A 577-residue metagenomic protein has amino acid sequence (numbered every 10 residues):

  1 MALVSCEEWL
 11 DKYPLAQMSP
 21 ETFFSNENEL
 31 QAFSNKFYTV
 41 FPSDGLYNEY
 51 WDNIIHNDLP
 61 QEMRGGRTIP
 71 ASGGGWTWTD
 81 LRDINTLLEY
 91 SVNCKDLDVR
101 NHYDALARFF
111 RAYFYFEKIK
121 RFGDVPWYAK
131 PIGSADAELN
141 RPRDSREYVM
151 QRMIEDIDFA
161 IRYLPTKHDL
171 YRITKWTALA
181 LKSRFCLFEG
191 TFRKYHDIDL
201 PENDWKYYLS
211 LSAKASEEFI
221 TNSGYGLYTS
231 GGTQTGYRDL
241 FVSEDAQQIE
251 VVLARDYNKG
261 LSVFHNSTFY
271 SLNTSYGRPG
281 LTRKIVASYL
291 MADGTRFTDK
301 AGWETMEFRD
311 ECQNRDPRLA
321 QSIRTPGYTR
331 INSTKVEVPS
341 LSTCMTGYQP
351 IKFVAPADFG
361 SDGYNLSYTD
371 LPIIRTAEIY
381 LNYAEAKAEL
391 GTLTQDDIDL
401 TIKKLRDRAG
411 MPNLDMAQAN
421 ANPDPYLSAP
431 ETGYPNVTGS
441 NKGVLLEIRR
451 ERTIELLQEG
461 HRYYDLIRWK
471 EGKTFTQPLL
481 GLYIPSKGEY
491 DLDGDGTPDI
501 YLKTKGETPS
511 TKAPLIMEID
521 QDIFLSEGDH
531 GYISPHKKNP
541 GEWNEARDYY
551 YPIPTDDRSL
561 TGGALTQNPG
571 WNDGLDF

Functional and structural regions predicted by a protein language model:
M1-V4: Sec-dependent bacterial lipoprotein signal peptides
C6, T77-W78, R152, T233 (+3 more regions): Long, intrinsically disordered, low-complexity segments
E7-P60, M150, D158-F159, R172-L179 (+2 more regions): An aromatic- and glycine-enriched ligand-binding surface/loop that stacks and positions planar moieties
E27-N35, T39-S43, H56-F122, D136-R172 (+6 more regions): Conserved, well-structured interaction surfaces
E117-P126, H168, F188-D197, E389-T392: Short coil/turn linking the two alpha-helices of tandem helical-hairpin repeats
D124-R146, R193-S210: Short coil/linker segments at helix-helix boundaries
C312-R408, D548-F577: C-terminal substrate/ligand-recognition segments
